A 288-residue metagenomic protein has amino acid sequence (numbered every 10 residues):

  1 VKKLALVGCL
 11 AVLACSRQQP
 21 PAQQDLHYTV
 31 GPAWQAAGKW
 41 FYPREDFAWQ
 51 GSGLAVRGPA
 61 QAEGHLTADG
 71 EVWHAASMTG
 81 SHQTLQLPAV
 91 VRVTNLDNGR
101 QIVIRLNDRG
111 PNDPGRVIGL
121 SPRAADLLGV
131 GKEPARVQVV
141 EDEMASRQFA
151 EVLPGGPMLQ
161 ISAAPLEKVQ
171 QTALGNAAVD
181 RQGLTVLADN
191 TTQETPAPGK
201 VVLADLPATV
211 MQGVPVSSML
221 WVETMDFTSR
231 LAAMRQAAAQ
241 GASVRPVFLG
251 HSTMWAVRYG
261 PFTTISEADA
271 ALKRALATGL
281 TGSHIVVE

Functional and structural regions predicted by a protein language model:
K2-G8, P20: Sec-dependent signal peptide recognition, specifically the positively charged N-region followed immediately by
V12-A14: C-terminal motif of bacterial Sec signal peptides marking the signal peptidase cleavage site
S16-Q18: Bacterial signal peptide processing site
H27-Q61, T67: Post-signal-peptide N-terminal segment of Sec-exported extracytoplasmic proteins
Q61-L174, V179: Exported/periplasmic cell-wall-interacting domains
V93, V222-T224, V257: A short beta-strand micro-motif
V152-S218: Long, low-complexity, acidic/serine-threonine-proline-glutamine-glycine-rich intrinsically disordered tracts that serve
V201-S217, D226-E288: Extracytoplasmic
